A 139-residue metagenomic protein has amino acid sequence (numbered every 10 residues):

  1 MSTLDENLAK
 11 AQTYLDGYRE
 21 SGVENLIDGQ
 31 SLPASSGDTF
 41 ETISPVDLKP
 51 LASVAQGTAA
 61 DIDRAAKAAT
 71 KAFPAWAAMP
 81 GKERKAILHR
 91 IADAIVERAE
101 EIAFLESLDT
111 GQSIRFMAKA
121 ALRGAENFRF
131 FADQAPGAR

Functional and structural regions predicted by a protein language model:
M1-S53, A86, R90, A138: Terminal low-complexity tails and localization/encapsulation signals of metabolic enzymes
D47-A138: Glycine-rich loop-to-alpha-helix module at the N-terminal edge of alpha/beta enzyme cores
